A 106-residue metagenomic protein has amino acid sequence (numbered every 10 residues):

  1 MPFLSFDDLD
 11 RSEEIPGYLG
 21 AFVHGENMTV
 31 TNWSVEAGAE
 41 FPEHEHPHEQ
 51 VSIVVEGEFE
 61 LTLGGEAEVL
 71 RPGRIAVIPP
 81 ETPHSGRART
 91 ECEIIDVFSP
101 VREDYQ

Functional and structural regions predicted by a protein language model:
M1-N27, T31: A short, N-terminal "cap"/entry segment at the start of jelly-roll beta-barrel domains of the cupin/DSBH fold
N27-T29, E58-E60, A67, P83 (+1 more regions): Structural motif
T31-E45: Conserved short histidine dyad/triad with adjacent acidic residue
H48-E49, I53-F59, G64: Glycine- and acidic-residue-biased ligand/ion/polar-headgroup-sensing regions
V55-E56, R71-P72, T90: A cytosolic small-molecule/anion-sensing beta-strand core signal
G65-P80: Short acidic-glycine-tyrosine-enriched beta hairpin
P80-D104: Ligand-binding loop in jelly-roll beta-barrel domains
